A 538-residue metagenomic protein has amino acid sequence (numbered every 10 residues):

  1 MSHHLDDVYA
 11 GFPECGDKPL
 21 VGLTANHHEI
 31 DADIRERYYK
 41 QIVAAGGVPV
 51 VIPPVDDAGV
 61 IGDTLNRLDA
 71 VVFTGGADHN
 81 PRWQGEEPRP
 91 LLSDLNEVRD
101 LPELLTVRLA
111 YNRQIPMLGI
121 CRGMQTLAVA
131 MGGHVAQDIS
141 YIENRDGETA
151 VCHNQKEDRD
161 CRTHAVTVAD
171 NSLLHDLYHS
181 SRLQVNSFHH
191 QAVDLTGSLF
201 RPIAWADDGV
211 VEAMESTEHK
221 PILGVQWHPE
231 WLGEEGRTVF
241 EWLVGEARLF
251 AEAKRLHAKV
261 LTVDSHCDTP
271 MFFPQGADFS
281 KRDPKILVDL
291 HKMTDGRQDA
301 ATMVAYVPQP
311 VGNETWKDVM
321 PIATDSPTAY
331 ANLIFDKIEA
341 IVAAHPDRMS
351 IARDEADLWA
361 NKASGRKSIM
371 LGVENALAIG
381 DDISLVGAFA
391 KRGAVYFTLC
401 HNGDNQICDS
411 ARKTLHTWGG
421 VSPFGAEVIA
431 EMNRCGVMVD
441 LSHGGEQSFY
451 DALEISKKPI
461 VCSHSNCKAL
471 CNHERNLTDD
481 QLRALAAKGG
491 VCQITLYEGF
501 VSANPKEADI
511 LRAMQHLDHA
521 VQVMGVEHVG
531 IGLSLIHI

Functional and structural regions predicted by a protein language model:
M1-L118, V129-A136, S140-L177, H190 (+4 more regions): N-terminal beta1-alpha1 cap of cysteine-dependent amidohydrolase-like domains
P19-L20, V48, P116, H134 (+8 more regions): Proline-centered loop/turn at the N-terminus of a beta-strand
G119-M124: Glycine-rich beta-to-alpha active-site loop
D138, T167, N186, V461-S463 (+2 more regions): Short, conserved beta-strand edge motifs with alternating hydrophobic and charged residues
L199, T217-I222, K362-R366: Beta-strand-turn-beta hairpins that frame and shape the catalytic cleft of phosphate-ester-processing enzymes
L223-W227, M370-G372: Active-site-proximal beta-strand elements of phosphoester/diester hydrolases
A253-N504, L511-M524, H528: Extended, charged catalytic domains and RNA/DNA-binding interfaces, predominantly in divalent-metal-using enzymes
I536-I538: Conserved small/polar residues in nucleotide/adenosyl-binding loops
